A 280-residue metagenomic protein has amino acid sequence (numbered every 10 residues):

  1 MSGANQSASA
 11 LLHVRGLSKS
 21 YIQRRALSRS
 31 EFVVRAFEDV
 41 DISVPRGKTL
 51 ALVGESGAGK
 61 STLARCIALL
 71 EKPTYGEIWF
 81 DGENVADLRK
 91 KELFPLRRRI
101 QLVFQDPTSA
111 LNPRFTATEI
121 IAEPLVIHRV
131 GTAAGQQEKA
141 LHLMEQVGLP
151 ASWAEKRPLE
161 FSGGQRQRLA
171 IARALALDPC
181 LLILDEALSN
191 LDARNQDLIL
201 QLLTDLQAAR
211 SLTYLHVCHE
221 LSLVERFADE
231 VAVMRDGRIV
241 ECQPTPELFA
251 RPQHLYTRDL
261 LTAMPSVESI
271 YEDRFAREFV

Functional and structural regions predicted by a protein language model:
A26-E31, V85-Q101, I127, E247-P252: ABC ATPase NBD coupling module
A68: Helix-to-loop junction immediately C-terminal to a conserved catalytic motif
N84, G135-S152, L261-T262: Conserved ABC ATPase "signature" region
R157-F161, Q165: Conserved ABC ATPase signature
V224-R226: A short, surface-exposed alpha-helical micro-motif characterized by mixed small hydrophobic and charged/polar residues
C242-Q243: ABC ATPase "signature
